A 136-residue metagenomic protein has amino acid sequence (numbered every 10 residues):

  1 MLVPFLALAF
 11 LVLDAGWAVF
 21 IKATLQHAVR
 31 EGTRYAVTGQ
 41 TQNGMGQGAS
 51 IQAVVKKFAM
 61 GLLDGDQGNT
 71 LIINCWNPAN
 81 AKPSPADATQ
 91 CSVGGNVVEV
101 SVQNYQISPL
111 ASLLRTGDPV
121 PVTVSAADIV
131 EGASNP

Functional and structural regions predicted by a protein language model:
M1-G16: N-terminal single-pass transmembrane signal-anchor helix
L8-A9, I21, E31, Q47: Residue-level recognition of specific faces of alpha-helices
D14-L25, T41-G44: Membrane-proximal amphipathic alpha-helices that sit immediately adjacent to an N-terminal transmembrane/signal-anchor
H27-P136: Short, conserved structural patches
